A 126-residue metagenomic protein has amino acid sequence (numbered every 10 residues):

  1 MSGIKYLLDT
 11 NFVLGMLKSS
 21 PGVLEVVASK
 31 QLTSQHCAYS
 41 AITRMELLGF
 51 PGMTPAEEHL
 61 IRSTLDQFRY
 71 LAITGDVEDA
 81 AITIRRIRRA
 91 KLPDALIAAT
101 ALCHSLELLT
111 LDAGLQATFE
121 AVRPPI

Functional and structural regions predicted by a protein language model:
M1-G3, A98-I126: Acidic, PIN/NYN-like endoribonuclease modules and their adjacent C-terminal/linker elements
M1-Y39, G49-R62: Short, well-structured N-terminal submotif of metal-dependent ribonuclease cores
G3-I4, T33-H36, Q67-R69, L102-E107: Short active-site oxyanion
D9-T10, L47, A81, A101: Generic structural signal for small/hydrophobic residues in well-ordered secondary structure, especially within
F12-V13, T43, V77, L96-I97 (+1 more regions): Alpha-helix capping/helix-boundary segments
D66-I87: Acidic catalytic patch
I87-P93: Donor nucleotide-sugar recognition loop
